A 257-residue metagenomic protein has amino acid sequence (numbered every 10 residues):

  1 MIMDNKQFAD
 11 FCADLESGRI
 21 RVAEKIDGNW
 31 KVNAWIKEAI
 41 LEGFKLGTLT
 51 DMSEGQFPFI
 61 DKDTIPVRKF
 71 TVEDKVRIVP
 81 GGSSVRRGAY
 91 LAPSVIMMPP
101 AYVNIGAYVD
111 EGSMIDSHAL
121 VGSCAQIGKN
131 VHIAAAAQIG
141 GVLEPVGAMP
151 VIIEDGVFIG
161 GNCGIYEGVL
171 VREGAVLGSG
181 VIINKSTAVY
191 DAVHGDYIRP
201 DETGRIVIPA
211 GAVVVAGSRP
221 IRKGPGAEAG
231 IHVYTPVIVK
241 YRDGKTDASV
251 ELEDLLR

Functional and structural regions predicted by a protein language model:
M1-V76, R205-I206, A210-A212, A216-R257: Terminal amphipathic alpha-helical/low-complexity segments used for targeting or macromolecular assembly
V72, R77-R222, G226, I238: Structural signal for interior beta-strand "rungs" in well-ordered beta-sheet cores of soluble enzyme domains
